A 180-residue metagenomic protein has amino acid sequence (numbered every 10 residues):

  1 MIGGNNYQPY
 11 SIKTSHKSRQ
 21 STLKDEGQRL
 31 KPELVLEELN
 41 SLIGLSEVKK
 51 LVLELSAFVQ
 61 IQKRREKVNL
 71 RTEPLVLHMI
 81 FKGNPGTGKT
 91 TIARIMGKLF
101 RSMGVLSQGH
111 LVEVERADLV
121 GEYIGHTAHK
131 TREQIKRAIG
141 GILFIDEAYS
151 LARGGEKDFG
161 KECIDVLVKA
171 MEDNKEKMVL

Functional and structural regions predicted by a protein language model:
M1-G27: N-terminal accessory segments that target, anchor, or regulate ATP-driven/P-loop NTPase machines and associated
P32-L77: Pre-Walker A (pre-P-loop) alpha-helix and adjacent loop at the N terminus of AAA/AAA+ ATPase modules, a conserved
V52, T90, V114, T131 (+2 more regions): Conserved RecA-like P-loop NTPase ATPase core
I61-Q62, R94-K98, K169: Long compositionally biased, domain-poor regions of proteins
R71-G109, E133-K136: Walker A/P-loop
S107-A138: Short glycine-rich substrate-engagement loop in P-loop NTPases that contacts/grips substrate
E115, A138-E156: Conserved P-loop NTPase "ATPase switch" module shared by AAA+ and STAND
Y149-L180: Conserved catalytic/switch belt of AAA+ P-loop NTPases
